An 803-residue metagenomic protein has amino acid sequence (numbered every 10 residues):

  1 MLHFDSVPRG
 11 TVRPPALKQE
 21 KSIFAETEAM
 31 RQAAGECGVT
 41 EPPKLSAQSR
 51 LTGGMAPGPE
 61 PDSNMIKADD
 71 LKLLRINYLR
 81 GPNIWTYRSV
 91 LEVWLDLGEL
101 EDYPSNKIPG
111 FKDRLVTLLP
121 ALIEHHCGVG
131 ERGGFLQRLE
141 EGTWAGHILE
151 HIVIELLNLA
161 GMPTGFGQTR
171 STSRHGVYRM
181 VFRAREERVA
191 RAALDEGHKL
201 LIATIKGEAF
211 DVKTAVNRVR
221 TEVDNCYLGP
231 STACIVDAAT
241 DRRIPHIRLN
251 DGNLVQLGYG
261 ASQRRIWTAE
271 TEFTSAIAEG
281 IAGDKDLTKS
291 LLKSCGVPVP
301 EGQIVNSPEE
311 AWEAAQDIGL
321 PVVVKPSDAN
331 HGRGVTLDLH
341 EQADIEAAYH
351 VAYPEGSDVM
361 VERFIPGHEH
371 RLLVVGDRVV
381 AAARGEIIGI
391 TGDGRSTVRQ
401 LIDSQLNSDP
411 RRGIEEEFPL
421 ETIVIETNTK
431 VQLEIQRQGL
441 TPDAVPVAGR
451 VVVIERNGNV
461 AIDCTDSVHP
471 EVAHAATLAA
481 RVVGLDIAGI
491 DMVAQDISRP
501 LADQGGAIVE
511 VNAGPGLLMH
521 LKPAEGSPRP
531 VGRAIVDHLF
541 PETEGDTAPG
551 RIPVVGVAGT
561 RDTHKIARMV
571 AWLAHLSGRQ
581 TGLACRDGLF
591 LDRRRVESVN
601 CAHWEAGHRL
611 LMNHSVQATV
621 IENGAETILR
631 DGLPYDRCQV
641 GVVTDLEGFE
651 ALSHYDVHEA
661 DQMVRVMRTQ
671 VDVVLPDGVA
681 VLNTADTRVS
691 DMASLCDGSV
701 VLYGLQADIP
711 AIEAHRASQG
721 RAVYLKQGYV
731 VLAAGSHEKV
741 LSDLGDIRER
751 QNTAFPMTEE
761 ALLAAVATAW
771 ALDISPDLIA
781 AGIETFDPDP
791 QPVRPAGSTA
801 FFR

Functional and structural regions predicted by a protein language model:
L2, A29, C37-G38, Q48 (+6 more regions): ATP-dependent carboxylate activation and anion-phosphoryl transfer catalytic cores that bind Mg-ATP to form
P8, V12-R13, K18, R31 (+2 more regions): Intrinsically disordered, low-complexity segments enriched in serine/proline and basic residues
G10, E26, G53, H175-D317 (+1 more regions): Conserved N-proximal alpha/beta basic substrate-recognition cap immediately N-terminal to, or forming the N-lobe
G53, I66, V116, T240 (+2 more regions): Active-site nucleotide/adenylate-binding loops and adjacent lid/helix of ATP-dependent enzymes
S408-V445: Oxyanion-binding "anion nests"
G545-D587: Walker A (P-loop) phosphate-binding motif
F590-R716, H737, G745-T753: Flexible active-site lid/hinge loop adjacent to a nucleotide/diphosphate and Mg2+-phosphate binding pocket
D656-V664, G678, G698-R803: Adenine nucleotide phosphate-binding catalytic loops in nucleotide-utilizing enzymes
